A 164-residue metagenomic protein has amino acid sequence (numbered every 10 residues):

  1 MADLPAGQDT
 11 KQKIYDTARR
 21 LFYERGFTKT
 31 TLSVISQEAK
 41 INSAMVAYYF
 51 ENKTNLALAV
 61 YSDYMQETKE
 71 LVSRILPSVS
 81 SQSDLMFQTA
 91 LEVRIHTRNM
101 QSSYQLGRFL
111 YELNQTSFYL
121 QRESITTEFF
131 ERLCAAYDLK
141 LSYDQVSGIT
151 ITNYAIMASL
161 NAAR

Functional and structural regions predicted by a protein language model:
M1-G7: N-terminal intrinsically disordered/low-complexity leader segments
A2, K13, T17, L21-N55 (+1 more regions): Helix-turn-helix
K13, T17, V34, L91 (+2 more regions): Alpha-helical elements of Rossmann-like donor-binding domains used by nucleotide-donor carbohydrate transfer enzymes
K13, T17-E24, L71-I75, N99 (+1 more regions): Solvent-exposed, amphipathic alpha-helical segments
E24, D63-E70, T97-Y104, R132 (+1 more regions): Secondary-structure boundary elements
A59, E70-L106: Hydrophobic alpha-helical connector segments
V60, Y64, T68, E92 (+1 more regions): Hydrophobic/aromatic residues within well-ordered alpha-helical segments
Y111-A162: Amphipathic alpha-helical packing segments from all-alpha helical-bundle domains
